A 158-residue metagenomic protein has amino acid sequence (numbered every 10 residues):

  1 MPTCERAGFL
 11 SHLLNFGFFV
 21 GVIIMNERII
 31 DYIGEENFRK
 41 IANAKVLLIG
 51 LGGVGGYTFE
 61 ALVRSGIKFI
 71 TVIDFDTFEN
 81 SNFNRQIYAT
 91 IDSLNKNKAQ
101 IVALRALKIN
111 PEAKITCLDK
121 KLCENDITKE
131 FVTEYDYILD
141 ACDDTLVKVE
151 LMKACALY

Functional and structural regions predicted by a protein language model:
V20-L47: N-terminal charged helix/coil linker that caps or initiates catalytic domains
I41, F131-D136: A short, aliphatic-rich alpha-helical micro-motif
I49-G50, I73: Conserved N-terminal Rossmann-fold NAD(P)-binding element of oxidoreductases
V54-G55: Hydrophobic/small residue at the entry helix of a nucleotide-binding pocket
I67, V72-N110: Glycine-rich phosphate-binding loop and adjoining beta1-alpha1-beta2 segment of Rossmann-like nucleotide-binding folds
D119-D126: Conserved SAM/SAH-binding loop
Y137-Y158: ADP-ribose/adenylate-binding Rossmann-like module
